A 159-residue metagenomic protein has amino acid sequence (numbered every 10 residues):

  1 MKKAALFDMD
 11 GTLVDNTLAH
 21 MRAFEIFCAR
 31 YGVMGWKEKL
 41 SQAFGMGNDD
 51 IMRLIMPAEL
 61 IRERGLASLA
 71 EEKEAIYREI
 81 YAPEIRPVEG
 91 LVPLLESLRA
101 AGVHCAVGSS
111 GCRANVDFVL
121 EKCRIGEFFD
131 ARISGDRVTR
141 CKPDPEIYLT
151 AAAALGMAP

Functional and structural regions predicted by a protein language model:
K2-V92, E96-A101, A114: N-terminal helical cap/lid subdomain that shapes the substrate entry/recognition surface in HAD-like hydrolases
D8, T12, S109, D144: Conserved G/P- and acidic residue-centered "switch" motifs that form tight phosphate/ATP-binding loops in soluble
E84, A106, C112-P159: Substrate-recognition "cap/lid" segment bordering the active-site pocket of phosphatases
